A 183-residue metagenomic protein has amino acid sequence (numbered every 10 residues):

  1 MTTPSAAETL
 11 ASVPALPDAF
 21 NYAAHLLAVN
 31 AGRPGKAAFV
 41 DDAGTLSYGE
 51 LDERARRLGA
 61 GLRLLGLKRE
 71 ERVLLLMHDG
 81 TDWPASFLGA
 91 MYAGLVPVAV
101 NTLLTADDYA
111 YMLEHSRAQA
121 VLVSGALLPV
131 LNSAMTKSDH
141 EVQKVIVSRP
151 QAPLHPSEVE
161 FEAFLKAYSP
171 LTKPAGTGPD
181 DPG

Functional and structural regions predicted by a protein language model:
M1-F20: Flexible, non-catalytic linker and terminal segments flanking ANL/adenylate-forming cores
A24-E50, P153, P182: AMP-dependent adenylate-forming
L26, A85-S86, L131: Aromatic/hydrophobic pocket-lining residues that form π-stacking "cages" and hydrophobic walls in ligand
G35, A152, Y168-G183: Conserved pre-ATP/AMP-binding loop-to-beta segment of ANL
A37-G80, P84-L88, T105-A110, E162-A163: Conserved AMP-binding/adenylate-forming core of the ANL superfamily
L64-L65, Y92-K166, G176: Structural core segment of the AMP-binding/adenylate-forming
M77-D79, S124-G125, D181: Helix N-cap/beta->alpha junction signal
